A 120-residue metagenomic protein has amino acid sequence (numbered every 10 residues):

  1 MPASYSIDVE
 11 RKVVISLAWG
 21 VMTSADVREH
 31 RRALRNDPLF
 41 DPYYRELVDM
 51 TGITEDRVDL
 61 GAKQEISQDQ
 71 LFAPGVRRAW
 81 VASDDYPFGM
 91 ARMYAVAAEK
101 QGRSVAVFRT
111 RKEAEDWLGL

Functional and structural regions predicted by a protein language model:
M1-L120: Amphipathic, Lys/Arg-enriched alpha-helical "gate/interface" segment within cytosolic domains that mediates
